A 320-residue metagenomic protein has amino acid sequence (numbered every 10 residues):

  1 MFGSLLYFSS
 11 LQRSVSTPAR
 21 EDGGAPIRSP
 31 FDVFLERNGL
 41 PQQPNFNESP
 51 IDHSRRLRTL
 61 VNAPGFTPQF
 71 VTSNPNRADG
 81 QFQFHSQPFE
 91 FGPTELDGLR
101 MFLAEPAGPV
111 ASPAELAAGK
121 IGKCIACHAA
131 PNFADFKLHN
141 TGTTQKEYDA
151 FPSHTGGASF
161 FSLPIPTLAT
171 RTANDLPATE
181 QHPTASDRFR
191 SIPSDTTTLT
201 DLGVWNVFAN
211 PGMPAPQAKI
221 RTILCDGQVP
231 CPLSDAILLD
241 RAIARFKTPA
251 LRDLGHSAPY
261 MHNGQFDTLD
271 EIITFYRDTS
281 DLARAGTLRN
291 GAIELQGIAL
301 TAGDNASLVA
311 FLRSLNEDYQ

Functional and structural regions predicted by a protein language model:
M1-Q320: Periplasmic c-type cytochrome electron-transfer domains
